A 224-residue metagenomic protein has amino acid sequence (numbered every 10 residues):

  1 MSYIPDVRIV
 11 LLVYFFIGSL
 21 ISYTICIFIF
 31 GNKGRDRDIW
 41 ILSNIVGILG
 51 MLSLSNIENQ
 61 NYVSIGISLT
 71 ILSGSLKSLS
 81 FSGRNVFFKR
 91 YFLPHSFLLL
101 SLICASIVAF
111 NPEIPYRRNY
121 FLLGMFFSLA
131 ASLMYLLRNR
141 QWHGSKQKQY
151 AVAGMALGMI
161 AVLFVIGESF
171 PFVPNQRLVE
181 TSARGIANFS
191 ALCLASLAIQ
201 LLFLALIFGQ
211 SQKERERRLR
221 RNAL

Functional and structural regions predicted by a protein language model:
M1-L20: Hydrophobic transmembrane alpha-helical segments in integral membrane proteins
S2-V7, S182-L192: Short aromatic-rich membrane-water interface segments that cap or initiate transmembrane helices in multi-pass membrane
I4, S19-I39, L49-V179, I186 (+2 more regions): Juxtamembrane segments at transmembrane-helix boundaries in multi-pass signal-transduction membrane proteins
Y14, G66-I67, L192: Alpha-helical transmembrane segments of multi-pass integral membrane proteins
A191-L194, N222-L224: Cytosolic juxtamembrane regulatory segments of multi-pass membrane proteins
L197: A conserved mid-domain beta-alpha-beta active-site/ligand-binding segment of alpha/beta enzyme cores
L201-L204, F208-A223: Heptad-repeat alpha-helical coiled-coil signal-transmission segments
